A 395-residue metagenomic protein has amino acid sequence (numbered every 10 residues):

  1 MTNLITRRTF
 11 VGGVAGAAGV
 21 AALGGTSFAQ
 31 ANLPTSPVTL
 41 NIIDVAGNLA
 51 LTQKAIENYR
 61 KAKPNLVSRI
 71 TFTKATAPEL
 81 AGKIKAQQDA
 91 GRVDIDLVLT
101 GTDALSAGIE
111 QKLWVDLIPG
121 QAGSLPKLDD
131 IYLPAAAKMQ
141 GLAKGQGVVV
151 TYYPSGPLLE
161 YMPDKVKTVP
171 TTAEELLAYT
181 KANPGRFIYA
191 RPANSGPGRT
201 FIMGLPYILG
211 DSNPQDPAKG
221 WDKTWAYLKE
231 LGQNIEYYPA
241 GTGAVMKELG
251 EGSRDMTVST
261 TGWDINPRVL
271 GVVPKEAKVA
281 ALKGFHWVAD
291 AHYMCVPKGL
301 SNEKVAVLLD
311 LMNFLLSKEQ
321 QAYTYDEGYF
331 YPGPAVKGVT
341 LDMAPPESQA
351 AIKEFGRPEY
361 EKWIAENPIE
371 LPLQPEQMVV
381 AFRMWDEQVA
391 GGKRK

Functional and structural regions predicted by a protein language model:
M1-A17: N-terminal secretory signal peptides and thylakoid transit peptides that target proteins across membranes
A31-S106: Early extracytoplasmic/lumenal segment of secretory-pathway proteins
V45-Q53, T73-P78, T100-A244: Extracytoplasmic ligand-binding site segments that recognize negatively charged/polar headgroups
A81-D94, S106-Q111, G243-S253, T257: Short helices/loops that flank or line small-molecule/ion binding pockets
L158-K165, P206-I208, A291-K304, Y323-T324: A bilobed periplasmic-binding-protein/Venus flytrap-type ligand-binding module shared by bacterial periplasmic
E236-S301, L341-A350: Extracytoplasmic/periplasmic substrate-binding proteins
M294-I364: Mature extracytoplasmic/periplasmic domains
P358-K395: Conserved C-terminal helix/tail region of periplasmic/extracytoplasmic solute-binding proteins
